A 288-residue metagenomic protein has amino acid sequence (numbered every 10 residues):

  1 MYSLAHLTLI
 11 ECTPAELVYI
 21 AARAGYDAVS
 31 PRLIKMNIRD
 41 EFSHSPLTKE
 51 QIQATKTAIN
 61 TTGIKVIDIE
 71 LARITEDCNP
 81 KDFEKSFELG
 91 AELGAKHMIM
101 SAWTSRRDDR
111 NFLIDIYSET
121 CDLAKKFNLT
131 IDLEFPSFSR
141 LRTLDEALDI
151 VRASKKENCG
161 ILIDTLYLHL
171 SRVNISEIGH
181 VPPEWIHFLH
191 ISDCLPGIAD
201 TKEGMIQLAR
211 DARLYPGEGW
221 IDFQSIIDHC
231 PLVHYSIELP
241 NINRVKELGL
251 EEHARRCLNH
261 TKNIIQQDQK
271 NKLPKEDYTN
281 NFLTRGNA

Functional and structural regions predicted by a protein language model:
M1-S3, E11, A15-A28, N60 (+3 more regions): Histidine-acidic metal/acid-base catalytic patches
A5-L9, R32-M36, L71-I74, A102-S105 (+4 more regions): Active-site beta-loop-alpha junctions enriched in small/polar residues
E16, A58-K65, I74-I161, L170 (+1 more regions): Active-site acidic/histidine proton-transfer and metal-coordination neighborhood in alpha/beta enzyme cores
V29-S30, I67-I69, M98, I131 (+2 more regions): Hydrophobic residues within beta-strands of alpha/beta enzymes
S30-K56: Glycine-rich, proline-tolerant flexible connector loops at the mouths of alpha/beta enzymes
N37-F42, T104-D108, S171, N243-E247: A short acidic, helix-capping loop that chelates divalent metal ions and anchors anionic groups
S43-Q51, C78-K85, D108-I116, S139-R142 (+3 more regions): Alpha-helix N-cap and loop-to-helix initiation/capping positions
